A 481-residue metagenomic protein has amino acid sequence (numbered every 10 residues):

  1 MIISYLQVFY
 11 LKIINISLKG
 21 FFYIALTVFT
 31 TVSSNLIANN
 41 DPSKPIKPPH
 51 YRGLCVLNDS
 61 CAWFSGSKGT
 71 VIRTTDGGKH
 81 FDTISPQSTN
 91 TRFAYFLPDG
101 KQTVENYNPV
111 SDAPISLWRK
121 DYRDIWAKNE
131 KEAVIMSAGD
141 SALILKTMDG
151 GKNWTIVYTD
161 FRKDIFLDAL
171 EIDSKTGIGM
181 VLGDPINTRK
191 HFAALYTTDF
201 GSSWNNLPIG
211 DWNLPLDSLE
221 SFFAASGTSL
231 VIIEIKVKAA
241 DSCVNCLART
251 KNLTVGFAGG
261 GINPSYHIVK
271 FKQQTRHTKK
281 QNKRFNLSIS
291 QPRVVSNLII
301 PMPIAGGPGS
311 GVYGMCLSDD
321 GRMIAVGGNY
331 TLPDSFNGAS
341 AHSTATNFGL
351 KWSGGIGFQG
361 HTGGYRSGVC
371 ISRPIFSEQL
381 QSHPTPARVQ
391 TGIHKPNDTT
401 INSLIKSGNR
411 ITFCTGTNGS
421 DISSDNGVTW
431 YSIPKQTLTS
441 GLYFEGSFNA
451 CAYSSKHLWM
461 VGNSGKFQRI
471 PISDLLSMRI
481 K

Functional and structural regions predicted by a protein language model:
M1-I16: N-terminal secretory signal peptides that target proteins for export/translocation
Y5, S17-L18, A25, Q281: N-terminal leader/targeting signatures
F21-T31: Bacterial N-terminal signal peptides
L26, L36-I37: Cleavable N-terminal signal peptides
I37-K481: Residue-level hotspots at or immediately adjacent to binding/recognition sites across diverse folds
